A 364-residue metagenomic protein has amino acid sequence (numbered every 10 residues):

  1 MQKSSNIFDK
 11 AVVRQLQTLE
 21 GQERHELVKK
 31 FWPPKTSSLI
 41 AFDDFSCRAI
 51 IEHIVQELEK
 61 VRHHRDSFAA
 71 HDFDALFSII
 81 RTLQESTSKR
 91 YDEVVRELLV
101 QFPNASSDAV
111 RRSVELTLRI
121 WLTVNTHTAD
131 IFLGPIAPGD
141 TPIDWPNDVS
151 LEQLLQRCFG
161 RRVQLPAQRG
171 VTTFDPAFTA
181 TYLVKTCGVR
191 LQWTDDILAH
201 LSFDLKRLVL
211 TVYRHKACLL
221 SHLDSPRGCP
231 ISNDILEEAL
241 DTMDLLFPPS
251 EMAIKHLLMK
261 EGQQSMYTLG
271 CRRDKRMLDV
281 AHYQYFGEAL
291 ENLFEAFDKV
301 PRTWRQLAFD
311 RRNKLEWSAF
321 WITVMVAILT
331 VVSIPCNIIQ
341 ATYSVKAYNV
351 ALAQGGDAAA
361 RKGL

Functional and structural regions predicted by a protein language model:
M1-E316: Non-transmembrane
D310-L364: C-terminal single-pass membrane-anchor helix
